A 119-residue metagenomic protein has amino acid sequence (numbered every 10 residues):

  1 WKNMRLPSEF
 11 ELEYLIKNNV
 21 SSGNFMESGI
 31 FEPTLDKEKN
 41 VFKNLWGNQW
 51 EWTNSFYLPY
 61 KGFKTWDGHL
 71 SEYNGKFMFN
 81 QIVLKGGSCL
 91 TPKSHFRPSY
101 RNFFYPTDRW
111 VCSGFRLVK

Functional and structural regions predicted by a protein language model:
W1-P98: Functional-site microenvironments in short loops/helix caps that host divalent-cation chemistry
K39, K43, P106-V111: Short, solvent-exposed loop/helix junctions and linker helices that flank or host conserved functional motifs
E72-K76, N102-R109: Short proline/glycine-enriched turn/loop segments at secondary-structure junctions
W110-K119: Short, structured beta-strand segments at or near domain termini in extracellular proteins/domains
